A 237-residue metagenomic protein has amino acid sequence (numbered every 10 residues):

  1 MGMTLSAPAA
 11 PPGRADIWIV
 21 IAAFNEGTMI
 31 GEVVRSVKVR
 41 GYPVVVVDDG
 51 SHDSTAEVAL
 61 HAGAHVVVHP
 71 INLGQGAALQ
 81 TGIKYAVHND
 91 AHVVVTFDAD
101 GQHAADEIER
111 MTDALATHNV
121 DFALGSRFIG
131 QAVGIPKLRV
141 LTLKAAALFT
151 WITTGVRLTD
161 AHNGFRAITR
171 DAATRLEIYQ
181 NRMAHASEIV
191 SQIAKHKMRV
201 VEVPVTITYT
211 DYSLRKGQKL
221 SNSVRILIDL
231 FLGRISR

Functional and structural regions predicted by a protein language model:
M1-S36: N-proximal low-complexity "stem/linker" segments adjacent to membrane-targeting elements
D16, P43, R199: Residues at the starts of beta-strands that form the adenosine-phosphate
A23, V47-D49, H69: Conserved sequence signature across two-component system core domains
T28-E32, D53-A62: Acidic helix N-cap motif at the loop->helix transition within catalytic regions of sugar-transfer enzymes
D48-A56, G101: A conserved acidic beta->alpha catalytic loop
I71-H88, A105-M183, Y209-I235: Acceptor/aglycone-binding surface of glycosyltransferases and processive sugar-polymer synthases
A91-D100: Short beta-strand-to-loop acidic/aromatic patch adjacent to the donor-nucleotide binding site
R157, I178-N181, V190-T208: Catalytic donor-sugar/metal-binding loop of nucleotide-sugar-dependent glycosyltransferases
